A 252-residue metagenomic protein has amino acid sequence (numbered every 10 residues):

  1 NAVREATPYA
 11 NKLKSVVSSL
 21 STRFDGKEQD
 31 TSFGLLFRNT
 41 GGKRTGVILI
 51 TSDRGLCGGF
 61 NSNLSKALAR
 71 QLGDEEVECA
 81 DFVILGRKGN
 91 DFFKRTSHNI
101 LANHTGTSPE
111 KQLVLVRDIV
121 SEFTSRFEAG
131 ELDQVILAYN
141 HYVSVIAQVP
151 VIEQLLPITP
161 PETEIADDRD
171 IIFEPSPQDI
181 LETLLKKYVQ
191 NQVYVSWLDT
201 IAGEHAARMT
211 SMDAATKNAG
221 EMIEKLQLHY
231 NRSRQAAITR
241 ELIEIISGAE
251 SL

Functional and structural regions predicted by a protein language model:
N1-L252: C-terminal beta-strand-loop-alpha-helix "lid" module of Rossmann-like NAD(P)-dependent dehydrogenases
